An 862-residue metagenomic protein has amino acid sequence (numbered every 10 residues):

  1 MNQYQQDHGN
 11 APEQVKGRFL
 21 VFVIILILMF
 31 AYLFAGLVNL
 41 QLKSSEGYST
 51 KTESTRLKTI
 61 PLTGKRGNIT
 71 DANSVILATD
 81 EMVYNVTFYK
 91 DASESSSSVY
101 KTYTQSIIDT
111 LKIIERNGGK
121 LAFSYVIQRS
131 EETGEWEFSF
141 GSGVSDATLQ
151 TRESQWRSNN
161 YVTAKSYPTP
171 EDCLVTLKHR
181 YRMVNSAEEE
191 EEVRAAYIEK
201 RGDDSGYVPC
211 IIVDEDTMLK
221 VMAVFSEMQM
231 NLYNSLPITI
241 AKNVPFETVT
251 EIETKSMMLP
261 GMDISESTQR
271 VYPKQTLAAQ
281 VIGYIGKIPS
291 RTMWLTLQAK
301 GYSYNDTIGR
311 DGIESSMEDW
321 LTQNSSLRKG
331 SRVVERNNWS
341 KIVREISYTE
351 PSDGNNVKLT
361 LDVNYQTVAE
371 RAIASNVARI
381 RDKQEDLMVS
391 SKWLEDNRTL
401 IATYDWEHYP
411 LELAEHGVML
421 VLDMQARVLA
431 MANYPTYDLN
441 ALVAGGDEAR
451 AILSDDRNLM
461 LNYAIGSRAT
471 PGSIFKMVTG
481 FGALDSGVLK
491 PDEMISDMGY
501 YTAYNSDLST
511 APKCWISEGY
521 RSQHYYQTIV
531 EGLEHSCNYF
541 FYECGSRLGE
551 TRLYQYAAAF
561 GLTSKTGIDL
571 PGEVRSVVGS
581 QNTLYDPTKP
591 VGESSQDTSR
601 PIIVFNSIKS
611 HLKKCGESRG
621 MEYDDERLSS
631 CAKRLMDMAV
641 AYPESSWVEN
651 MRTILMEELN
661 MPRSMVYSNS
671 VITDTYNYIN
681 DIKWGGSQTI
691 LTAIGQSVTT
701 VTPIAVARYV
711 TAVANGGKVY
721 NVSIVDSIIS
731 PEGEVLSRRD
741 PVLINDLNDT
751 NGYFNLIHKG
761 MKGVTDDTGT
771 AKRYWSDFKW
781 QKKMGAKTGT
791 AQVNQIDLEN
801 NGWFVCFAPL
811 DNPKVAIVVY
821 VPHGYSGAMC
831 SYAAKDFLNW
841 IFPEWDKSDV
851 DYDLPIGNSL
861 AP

Functional and structural regions predicted by a protein language model:
M1-G354, K358, V363-V418, G545 (+2 more regions): Membrane-proximal periplasmic segments of bacterial cell-envelope enzymes, especially penicillin-binding proteins
A78, Y84, S130, V333-E350 (+5 more regions): Beta-lactam-recognizing serine transpeptidase/beta-lactamase-like catalytic domain environment
S93, Q366, R468, H823-G824: Short strand->helix junction
E94, G286-W294, V488-L489, N715-N721 (+1 more regions): Short helix-capping/linker segments at secondary-structure and domain boundaries
Q384-L394, E493-D497, T551, V850-L854: Short, glycine/acidic-rich hinge or "gate" loops at secondary-structure transitions that mediate conformational
E734-D740, K835-P862: Short, gly/Ser/Thr-rich active-site loops of penicillin-recognizing serine hydrolases
P822-I841: Amphipathic oligomerization regions
